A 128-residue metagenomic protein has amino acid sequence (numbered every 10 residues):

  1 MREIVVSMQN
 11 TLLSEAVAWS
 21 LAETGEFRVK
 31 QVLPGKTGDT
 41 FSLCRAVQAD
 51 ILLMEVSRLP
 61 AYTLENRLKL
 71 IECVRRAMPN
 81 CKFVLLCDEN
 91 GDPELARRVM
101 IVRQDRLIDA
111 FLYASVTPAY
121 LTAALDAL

Functional and structural regions predicted by a protein language model:
M1-I4: Extreme N-terminal starter segment of soluble prokaryotic enzymes
S7-M8: Conserved acidic carboxylate
T11-V32: Two-component/phosphorelay signaling modules centered on CheY-like receiver
E26-Q48: A short, well-structured beta->alpha microelement
T40, I51-V74, N90, R98: Conserved phosphotransfer microenvironments
E65-K69, K82-A110: Alpha4 helix (beta4-alpha4-beta5 surface) of REC/receiver domains from two-component response regulators
R76-K82: His-Asp phosphorelay/catalytic-motif detector in bacterial-type signaling
A114-L125: C-terminal output helix
